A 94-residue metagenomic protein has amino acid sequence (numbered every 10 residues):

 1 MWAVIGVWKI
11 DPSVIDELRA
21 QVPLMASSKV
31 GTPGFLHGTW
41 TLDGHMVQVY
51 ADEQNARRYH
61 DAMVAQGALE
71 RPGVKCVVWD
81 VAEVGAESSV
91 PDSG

Functional and structural regions predicted by a protein language model:
M1-H45, A51-A62, P72-G94: Short S/T/G/P-rich N-terminal loop/turn motif that feeds into the first structured element of a domain
